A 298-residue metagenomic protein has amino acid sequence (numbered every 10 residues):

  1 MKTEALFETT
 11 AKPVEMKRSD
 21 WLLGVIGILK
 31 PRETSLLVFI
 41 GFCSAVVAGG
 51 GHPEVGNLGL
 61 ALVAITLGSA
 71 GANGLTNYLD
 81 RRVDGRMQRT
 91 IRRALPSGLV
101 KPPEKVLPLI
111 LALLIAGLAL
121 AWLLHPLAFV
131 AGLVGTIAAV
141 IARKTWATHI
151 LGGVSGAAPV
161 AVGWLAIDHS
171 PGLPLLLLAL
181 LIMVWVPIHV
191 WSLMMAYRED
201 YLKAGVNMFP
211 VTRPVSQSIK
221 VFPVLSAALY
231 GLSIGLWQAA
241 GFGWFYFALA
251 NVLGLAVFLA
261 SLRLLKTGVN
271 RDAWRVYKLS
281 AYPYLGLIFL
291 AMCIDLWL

Functional and structural regions predicted by a protein language model:
E4-L22, Y78-V100, W191-I219: Cytosolic, membrane-interface loops and tails of multi-pass inner-membrane proteins
F39-F42, R93-A94, L151-D168, S216 (+1 more regions): Small-residue-rich segments of transmembrane alpha-helices in multi-pass membrane proteins, especially helix faces
F39-R81, Q88-R89, L114-G117, F129-I137 (+1 more regions): Membrane-embedded alpha-helical segments that form the functional core of polytopic membrane enzymes, especially those
T66-L75, I137-I141, A179-R198, V252-L264: Transmembrane alpha-helical segments that form the membrane-embedded catalytic/substrate-channel core of multi-pass
R81, G85-L127, P214-Q238: Multi-pass membrane catalytic core of lipid/isoprenoid biosynthesis enzymes
L99-H169: Intramembrane alpha-helical segments
A161-P174, L229-L236, Y284-L298: Hydrophobic alpha-helical transmembrane segments in multi-pass integral membrane proteins
F258-I288: Interfacial loop-to-transmembrane junctions
